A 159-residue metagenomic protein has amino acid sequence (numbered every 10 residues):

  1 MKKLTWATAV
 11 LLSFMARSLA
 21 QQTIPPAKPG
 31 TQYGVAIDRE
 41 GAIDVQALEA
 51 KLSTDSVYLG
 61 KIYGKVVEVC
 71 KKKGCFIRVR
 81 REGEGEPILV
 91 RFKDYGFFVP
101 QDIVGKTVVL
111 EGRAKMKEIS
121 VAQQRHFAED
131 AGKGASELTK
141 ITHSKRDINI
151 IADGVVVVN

Functional and structural regions predicted by a protein language model:
M1-I24: Bacterial Sec-dependent N-terminal signal peptides
Q21-N159: OB-fold and OB-like single-stranded nucleic-acid-recognition modules and their adjacent interaction interfaces
